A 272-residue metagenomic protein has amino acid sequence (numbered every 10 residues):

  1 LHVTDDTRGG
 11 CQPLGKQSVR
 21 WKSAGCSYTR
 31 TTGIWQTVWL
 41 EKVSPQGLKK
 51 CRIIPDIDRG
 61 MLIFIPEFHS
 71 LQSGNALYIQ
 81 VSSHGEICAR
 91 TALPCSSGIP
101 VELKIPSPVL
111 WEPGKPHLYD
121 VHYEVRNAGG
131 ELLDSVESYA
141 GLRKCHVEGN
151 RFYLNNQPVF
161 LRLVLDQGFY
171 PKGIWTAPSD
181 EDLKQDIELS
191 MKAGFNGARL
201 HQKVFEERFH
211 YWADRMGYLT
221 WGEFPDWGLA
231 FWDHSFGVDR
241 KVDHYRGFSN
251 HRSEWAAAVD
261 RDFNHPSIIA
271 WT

Functional and structural regions predicted by a protein language model:
L1-W212, M216-G217, E254, I269-A270: Secreted/periplasmic carbohydrate-active enzymes, especially glycoside hydrolases
C26, R30, D243, G247-N250 (+1 more regions): Catalytic cores of large soluble enzymes that bind and process phosphate-bearing ligands
L161-R162, L229-W255: Active-site-adjacent "subsite" loops/lids of carbohydrate-active enzymes
R208, F224-F231: Short glycine/proline-centered loop/turn elements that form peptide/ligand docking sites
T220-G222: Hydrophobic residues in well-ordered beta-strands that form the structural core
E254-T272: Active-site groove signature of glycoside hydrolases
